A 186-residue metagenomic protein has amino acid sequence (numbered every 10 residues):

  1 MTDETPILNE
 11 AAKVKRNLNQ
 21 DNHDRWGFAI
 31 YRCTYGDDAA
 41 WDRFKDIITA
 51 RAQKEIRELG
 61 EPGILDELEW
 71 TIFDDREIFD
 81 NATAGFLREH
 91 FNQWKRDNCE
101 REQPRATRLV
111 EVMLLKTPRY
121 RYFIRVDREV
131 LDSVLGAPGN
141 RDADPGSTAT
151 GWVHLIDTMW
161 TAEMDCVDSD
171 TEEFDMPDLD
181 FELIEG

Functional and structural regions predicted by a protein language model:
M1-E172: Extended, charge-biased low-complexity segments that typically form long amphipathic alpha-helices/coiled-coils
E173-G186: Alpha-helical oligomerization segments
